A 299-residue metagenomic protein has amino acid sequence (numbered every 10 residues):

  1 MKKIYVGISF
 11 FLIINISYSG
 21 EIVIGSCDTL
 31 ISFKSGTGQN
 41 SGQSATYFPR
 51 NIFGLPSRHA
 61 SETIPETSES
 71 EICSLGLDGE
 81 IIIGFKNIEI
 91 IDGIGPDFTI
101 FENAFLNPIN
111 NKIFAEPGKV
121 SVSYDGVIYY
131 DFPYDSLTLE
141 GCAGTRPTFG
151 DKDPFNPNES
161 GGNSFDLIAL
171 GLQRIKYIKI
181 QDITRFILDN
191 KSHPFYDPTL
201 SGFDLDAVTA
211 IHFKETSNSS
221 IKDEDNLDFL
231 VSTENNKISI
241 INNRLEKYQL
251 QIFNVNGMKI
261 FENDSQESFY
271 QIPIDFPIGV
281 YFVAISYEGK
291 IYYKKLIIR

Functional and structural regions predicted by a protein language model:
M1-E21, Y293: Bacterial Sec-dependent N-terminal signal peptides
G20-G118, D131-E215: A domain-level signal for the mature, folded cores of soluble proteins
A115, N243-Y248: Short proline/glycine-enriched turn/loop motifs at strand-loop junctions of beta-rich domains
G118-V120, Y248-L250, K294: Short beta-strand elements bearing conserved aromatic residues within extracellular beta-rich modules
F213-K237, N243: Residue-level detector of functionally pivotal "anchor" positions at catalytic/ligand-binding pockets or at interdomain
E224, T233, S239, I278-R299: C-terminal tail/sorting-segment detector
L245, M258-G289, Y293: Short, surface-exposed loop/turn motifs with a glycine/proline- and acidic-biased composition
